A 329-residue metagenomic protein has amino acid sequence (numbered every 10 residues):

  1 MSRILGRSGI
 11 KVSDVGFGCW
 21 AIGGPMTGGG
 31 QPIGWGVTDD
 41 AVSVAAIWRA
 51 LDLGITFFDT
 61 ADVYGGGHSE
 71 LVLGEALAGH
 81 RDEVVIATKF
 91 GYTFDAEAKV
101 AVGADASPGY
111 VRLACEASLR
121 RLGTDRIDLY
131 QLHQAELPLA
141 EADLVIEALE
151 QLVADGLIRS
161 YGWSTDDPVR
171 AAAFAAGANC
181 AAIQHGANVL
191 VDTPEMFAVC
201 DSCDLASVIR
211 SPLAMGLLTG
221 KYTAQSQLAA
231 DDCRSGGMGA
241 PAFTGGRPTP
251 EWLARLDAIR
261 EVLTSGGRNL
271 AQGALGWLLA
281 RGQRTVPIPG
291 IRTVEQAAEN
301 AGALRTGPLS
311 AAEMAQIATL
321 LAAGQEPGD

Functional and structural regions predicted by a protein language model:
M1-V84: N-terminal binding-site loop/beta-alpha segment at the start of enzyme catalytic domains that lines or forms
L5, F17, S43, F58 (+11 more regions): Conserved, mostly hydrophobic/aromatic
I10-V15, G54-T56, H80-V84, T124-D128 (+5 more regions): Short, well-ordered coil/turn segments that N-cap beta-strands
T27-A41, E97-R112, P138: Active-site mouth loops of central-metabolism enzymes
G29, A135-D329: Beta/alpha (TIM)-barrel catalytic core signal, keyed to glycine-rich beta->alpha loops juxtaposed to Asp/Glu that bind
V37-A50, A106-L122, D167-A173: Short, acidic/polar
G74-V85, R120-G123, V153, A175-A176 (+1 more regions): Acidic (Asp/Glu)-rich catalytic clusters
L119-P138: Active-site groove signature of glycoside hydrolases
